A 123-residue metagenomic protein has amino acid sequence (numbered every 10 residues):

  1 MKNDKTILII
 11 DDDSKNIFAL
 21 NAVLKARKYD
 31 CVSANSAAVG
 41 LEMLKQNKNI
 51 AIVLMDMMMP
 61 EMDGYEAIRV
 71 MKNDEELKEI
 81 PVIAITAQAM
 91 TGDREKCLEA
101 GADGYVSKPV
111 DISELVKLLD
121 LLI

Functional and structural regions predicted by a protein language model:
F18-A26: Charged docking surfaces used in two-component/phosphorelay signaling
S33-E42, G64: Helix N-cap/capping motif at the beta->alpha junctions
E42, Y65-K78: Short amphipathic alpha-helix used as the core "switch/output" element in two-component signaling
K48-L54: Active-site beta3 strand of CheY-like receiver
D56, T86: Active-site residues of response regulator receiver
M59: Receiver (REC) domain active-site loop signature in two-component systems and cognate sites in sensor histidine kinases
E66, A89-G104, K117: Alpha4 helix (beta4-alpha4-beta5 surface) of REC/receiver domains from two-component response regulators
V110-L119: C-terminal output helix
